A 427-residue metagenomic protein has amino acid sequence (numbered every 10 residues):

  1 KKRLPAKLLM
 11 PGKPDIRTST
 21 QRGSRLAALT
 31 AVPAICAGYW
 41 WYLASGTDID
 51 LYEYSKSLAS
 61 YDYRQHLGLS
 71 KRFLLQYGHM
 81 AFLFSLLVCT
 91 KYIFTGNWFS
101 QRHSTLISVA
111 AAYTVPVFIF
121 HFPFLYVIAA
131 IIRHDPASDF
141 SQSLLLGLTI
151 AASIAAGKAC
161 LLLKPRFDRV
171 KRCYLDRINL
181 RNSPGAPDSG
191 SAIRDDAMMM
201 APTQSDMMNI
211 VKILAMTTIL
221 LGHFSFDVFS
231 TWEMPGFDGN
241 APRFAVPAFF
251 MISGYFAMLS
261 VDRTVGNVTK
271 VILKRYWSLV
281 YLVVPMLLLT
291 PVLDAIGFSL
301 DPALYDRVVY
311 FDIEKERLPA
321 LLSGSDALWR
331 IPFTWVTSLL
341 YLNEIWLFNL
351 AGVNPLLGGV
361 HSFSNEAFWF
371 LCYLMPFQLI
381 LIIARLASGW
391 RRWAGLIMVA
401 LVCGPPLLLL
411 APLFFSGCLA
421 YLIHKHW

Functional and structural regions predicted by a protein language model:
K1, Y42-L51, V211, P406-L408: Long, hydrophobic alpha-helical transmembrane bundles and adjoining juxtamembrane helices/loops of multi-pass integral
K1-A31, Q101, L106-P116, I131-P405: Membrane-cytosol interface segments of multi-pass membrane proteins, especially ER/Golgi lipid-handling enzymes
R3, R263, L419-W427: Perimembrane helix-loop-helix junctions
A28-P165: Alpha-helical transmembrane segments of multi-pass integral membrane proteins
G38-T47, L287-F298, L422: Membrane-lumen/periplasm interface segments of specific transmembrane helices in polyprenyl phosphate-linked
L86-F94, S253-S260, L419: Canonical alpha-helical transmembrane segments
A411-G417: Transmembrane-embedded, aromatic-rich helix segments that form part of the hydrophobic channel/pocket engaging
